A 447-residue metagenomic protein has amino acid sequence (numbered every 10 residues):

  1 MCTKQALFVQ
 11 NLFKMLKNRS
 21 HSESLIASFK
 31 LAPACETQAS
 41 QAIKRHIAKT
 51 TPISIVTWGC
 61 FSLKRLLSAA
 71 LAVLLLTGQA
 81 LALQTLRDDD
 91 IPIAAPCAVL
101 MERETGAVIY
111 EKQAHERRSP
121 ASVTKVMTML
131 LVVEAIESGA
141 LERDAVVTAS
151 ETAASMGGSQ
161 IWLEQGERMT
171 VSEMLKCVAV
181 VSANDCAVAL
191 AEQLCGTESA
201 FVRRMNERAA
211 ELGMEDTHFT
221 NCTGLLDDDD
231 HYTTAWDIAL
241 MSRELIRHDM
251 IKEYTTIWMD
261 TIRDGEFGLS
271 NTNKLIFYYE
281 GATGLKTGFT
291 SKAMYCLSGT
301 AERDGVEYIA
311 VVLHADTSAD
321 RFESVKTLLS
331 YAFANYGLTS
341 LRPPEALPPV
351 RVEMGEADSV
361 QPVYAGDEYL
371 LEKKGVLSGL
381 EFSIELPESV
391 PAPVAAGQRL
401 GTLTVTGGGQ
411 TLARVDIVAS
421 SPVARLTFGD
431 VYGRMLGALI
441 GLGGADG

Functional and structural regions predicted by a protein language model:
K4, N11, M15-N18, T37 (+1 more regions): Polybasic, lysine-rich low-complexity intrinsically disordered segments
Q10, G59, L81-D249: Active-site-adjacent loops and short helices of periplasmic peptidoglycan-processing enzymes
A42-S62: Short, Lys/Arg-enriched N-terminal segments with co-localized hydrophobic residues within the first ~10-30 amino acids
K64-A72: Sec-dependent signal peptide recognition, specifically the positively charged N-region followed immediately by
L71, L75-Q79: Hydrophobic core
M214-H218, L226-G447: Domain-terminus/edge residues, biased toward the C-terminal soluble/receptor-binding domains of extracytoplasmic
